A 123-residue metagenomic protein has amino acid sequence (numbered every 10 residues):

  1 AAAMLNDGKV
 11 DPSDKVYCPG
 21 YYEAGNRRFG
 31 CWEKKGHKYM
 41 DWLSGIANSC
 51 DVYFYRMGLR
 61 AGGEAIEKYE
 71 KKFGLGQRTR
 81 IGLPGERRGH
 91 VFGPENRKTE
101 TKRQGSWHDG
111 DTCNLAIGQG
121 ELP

Functional and structural regions predicted by a protein language model:
A2-P123: Beta-lactam-recognizing serine transpeptidase/beta-lactamase-like catalytic domain environment
